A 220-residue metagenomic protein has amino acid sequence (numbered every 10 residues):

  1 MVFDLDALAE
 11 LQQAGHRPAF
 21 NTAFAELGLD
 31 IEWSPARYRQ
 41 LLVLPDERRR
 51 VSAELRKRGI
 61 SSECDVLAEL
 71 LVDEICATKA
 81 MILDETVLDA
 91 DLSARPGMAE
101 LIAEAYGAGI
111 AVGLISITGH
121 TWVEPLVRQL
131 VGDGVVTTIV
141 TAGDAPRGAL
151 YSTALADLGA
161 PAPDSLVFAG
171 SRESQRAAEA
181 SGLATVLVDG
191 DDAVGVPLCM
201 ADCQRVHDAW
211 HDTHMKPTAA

Functional and structural regions predicted by a protein language model:
M1-P96: N-terminal helical cap/lid subdomain that shapes the substrate entry/recognition surface in HAD-like hydrolases
V2, D84-L114, E124, G148: Short, acidic loop-to-helix structural element flanking the phosphoryl-transfer center in phosphate-processing enzymes
A7, L88-D89, L114, P161-P163: Short, contiguous strand/loop micro-motifs
N21, A25, S52, A80 (+4 more regions): Class I S-adenosyl-L-methionine
I31-W33, S62, V112, G134 (+2 more regions): Residue-level detector of short coil/turn "hinge" positions at structural boundaries
A99, A103, H120, P125-A220: Asp-based, Mg2+/Mn2+-dependent phosphohydrolase catalytic module
S116-T118: Conserved phosphate-coupling serine/threonine residues in phosphotransfer and NTP-handling enzymes
